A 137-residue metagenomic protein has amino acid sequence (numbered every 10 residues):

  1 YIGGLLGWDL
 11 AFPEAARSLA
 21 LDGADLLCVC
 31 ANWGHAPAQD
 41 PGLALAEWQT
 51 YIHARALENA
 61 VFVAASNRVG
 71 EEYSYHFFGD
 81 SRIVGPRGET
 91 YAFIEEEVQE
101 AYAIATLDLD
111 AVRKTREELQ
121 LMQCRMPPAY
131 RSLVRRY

Functional and structural regions predicted by a protein language model:
Y1, L10-A101: CN hydrolase (nitrilase-like) catalytic-core segments centered on the catalytic cysteine and neighboring Lys/Glu
G4-L6: Active-site mouth loops of central-metabolism enzymes
S18-L21, A111-Y137: Cysteine/selenocysteine-centered motifs that mediate thiol-based redox chemistry or coordinate metal-sulfur cofactors
A105: Glycine-rich, small/acidic residue-mixed loop/short-helix segments
